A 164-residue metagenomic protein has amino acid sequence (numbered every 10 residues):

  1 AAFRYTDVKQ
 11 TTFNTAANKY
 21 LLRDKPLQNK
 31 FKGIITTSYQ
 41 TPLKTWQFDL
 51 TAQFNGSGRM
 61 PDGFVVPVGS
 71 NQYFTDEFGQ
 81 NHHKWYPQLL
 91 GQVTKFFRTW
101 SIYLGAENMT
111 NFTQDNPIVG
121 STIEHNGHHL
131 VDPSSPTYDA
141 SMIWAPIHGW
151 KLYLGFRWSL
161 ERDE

Functional and structural regions predicted by a protein language model:
A1-G63, G155-R162: Gram-negative outer-membrane beta-barrel transporters
N14-R23, F64-F74, I118-H128: Flexible, surface-exposed loop regions and adjacent strand-edge segments of Gram-negative outer-membrane beta-barrel
A16-K25, T75-Q80, L90, D115 (+1 more regions): Extracellular loop and loop/strand-boundary signature of outer-membrane beta-barrel proteins
A17-N18, L43-K44, G63, S70-N71 (+4 more regions): Intrinsic-disorder/low-complexity loop/linker signature
Y20, D24, N29, H82-H83 (+2 more regions): Histidine (H) residue identity feature
L27-G33, W85-L89, R98, H148-L152: Residues that define the transmembrane beta-barrel architecture of outer-membrane proteins
T51, D62, P67, Q72-H83 (+2 more regions): Extracytoplasmic gating/loop element in the C-terminal half of outer-membrane beta-barrel translocons and assembly
F54-V65, K95-E164: C-terminal beta-signal and adjacent terminal beta-strands/loops of Gram-negative outer-membrane beta-barrel proteins
